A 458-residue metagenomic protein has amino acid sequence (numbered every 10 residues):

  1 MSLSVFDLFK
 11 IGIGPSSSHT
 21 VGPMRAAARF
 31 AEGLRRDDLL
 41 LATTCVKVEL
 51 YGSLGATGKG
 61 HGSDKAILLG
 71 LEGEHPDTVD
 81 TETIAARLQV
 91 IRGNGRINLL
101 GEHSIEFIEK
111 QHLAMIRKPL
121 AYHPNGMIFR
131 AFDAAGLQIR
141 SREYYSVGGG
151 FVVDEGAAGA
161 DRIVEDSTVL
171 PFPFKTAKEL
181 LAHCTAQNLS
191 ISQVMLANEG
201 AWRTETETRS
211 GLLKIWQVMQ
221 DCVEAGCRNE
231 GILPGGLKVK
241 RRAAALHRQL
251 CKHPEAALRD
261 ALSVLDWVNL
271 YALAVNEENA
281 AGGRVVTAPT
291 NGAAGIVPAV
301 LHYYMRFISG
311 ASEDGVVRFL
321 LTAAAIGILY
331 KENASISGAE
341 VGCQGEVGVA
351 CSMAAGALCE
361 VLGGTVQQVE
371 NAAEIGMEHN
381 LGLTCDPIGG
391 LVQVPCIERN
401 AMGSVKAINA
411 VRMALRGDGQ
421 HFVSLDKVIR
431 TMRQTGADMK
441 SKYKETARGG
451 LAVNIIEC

Functional and structural regions predicted by a protein language model:
S2-I13, R29-F30, C45: N-terminal signal-anchor module of multipass membrane proteins
F9-A27, A281-V300, V341-S352: Conserved phosphate/anionic-ligand binding catalytic regions in large, soluble enzymes, centered on
S18-R35, P298-G310, A355-G363: Alpha-helical support elements that line or immediately flank enzyme active sites and cofactor-binding pockets
C45-G58, V90-I97, L246, F319-N333 (+2 more regions): Short, mixed-charge aromatic SLiMs
P76-A256: C-terminal regulatory domains involved in ligand/effector binding and gene-expression control
R203-G342, G450-C458: Accessory "access/gating" subregions that flank catalytic or transport cores
A311, T322, I328-A401, M413-F422: Hydrophobic alpha-helical bundle architecture
F422-C458: Extended hydrophobic packing segments that form well-structured cores
